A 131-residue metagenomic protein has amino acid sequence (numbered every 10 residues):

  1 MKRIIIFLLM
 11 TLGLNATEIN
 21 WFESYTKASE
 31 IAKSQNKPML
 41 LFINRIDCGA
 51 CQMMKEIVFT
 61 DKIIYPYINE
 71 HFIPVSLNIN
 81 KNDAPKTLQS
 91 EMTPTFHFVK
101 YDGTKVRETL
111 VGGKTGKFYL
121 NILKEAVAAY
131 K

Functional and structural regions predicted by a protein language model:
I4-G13: Sec-dependent N-terminal signal peptides
A16-Q35, V127-K131: N-terminal leader/targeting and pre-domain segments
I19-F22, I64-N82: Thiol-based oxidoreductase modules, predominantly thioredoxin-like and allied folds used for disulfide exchange
Q35-I46: Short active-site neighborhood of thiol/selenol oxidoreductases, capturing the structured segment around
P38, L88-F98: Structural micro-motif
R45-G49, I57-V58, I79-D83, G103-T104 (+1 more regions): Solvent-exposed loop/turn segments at secondary-structure junctions within structured extracellular/periplasmic domains
Q52-Y67: Typically the conserved alpha-helix immediately C-terminal to a functionally engaged Cys/Sec in thioredoxin-like
T95-K131: Non-catalytic, surface beta->alpha helical segment in thiol-disulfide oxidoreductase systems
